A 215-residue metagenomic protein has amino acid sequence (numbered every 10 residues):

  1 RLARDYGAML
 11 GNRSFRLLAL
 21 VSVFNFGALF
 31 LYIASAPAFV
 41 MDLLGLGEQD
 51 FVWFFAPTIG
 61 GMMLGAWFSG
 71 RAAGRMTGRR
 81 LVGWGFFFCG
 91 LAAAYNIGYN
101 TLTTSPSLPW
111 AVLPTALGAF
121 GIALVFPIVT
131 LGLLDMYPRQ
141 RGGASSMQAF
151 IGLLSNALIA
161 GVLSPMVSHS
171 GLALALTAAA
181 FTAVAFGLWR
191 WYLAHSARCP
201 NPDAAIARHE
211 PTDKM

Functional and structural regions predicted by a protein language model:
R1-A19: Juxtamembrane intracellular "pre-TM" segments in multi-pass secondary transporters
R13-A56, M63: Extracytoplasmic gate region of multi-pass secondary transporters
L64-R80: Helix-to-loop junctions at the C-terminal end of transmembrane segments in multipass secondary transporters
R80-V129: C-terminal transmembrane helical hairpin of 12-TM major facilitator-type secondary transporters
L91-G98, S155-L158, V184-L188: Transmembrane-helix signature of multi-pass solute transporters
L131-H169, A178: A late C-terminal transmembrane helix in Major Facilitator Superfamily
A175-R190: Symmetry-related core transmembrane helices of the 12-TM Major Facilitator Superfamily/SLC fold
Y192-M215: Intrinsic disorder in cytosolic terminal tails and internal cytosolic loops of multi-pass membrane transporters
